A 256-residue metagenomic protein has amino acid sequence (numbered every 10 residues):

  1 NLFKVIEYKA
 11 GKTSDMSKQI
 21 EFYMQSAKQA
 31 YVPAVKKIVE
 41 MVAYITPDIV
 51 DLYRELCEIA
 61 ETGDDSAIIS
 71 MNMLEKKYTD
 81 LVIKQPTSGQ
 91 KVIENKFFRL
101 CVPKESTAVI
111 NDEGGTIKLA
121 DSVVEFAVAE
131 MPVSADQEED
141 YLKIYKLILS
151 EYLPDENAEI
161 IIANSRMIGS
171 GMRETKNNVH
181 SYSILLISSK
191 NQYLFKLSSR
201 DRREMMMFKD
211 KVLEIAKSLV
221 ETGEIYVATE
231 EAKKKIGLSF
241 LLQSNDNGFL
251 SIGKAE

Functional and structural regions predicted by a protein language model:
N1-L2, I6-G11, Q29-V32, I38 (+2 more regions): Short helix-capping/linker turns of helical repeat alpha-solenoids
L2-V5, K9, Q19, I38 (+2 more regions): Structural register within alpha-helical repeat arrays
V5, M41-V42, I59, L74-L81: TPR/TPR-like alpha-solenoid repeats
K12-F22, I45-R54: Structural signature of tandem alpha-helical TPR/SEL1-like repeats, specifically the intra-repeat loop/turn
Q25-S26, L56-I59: Canonical positions in the second alpha-helix
K104-A108, Y193-L250, E256: Surface-exposed amphipathic alpha-helical segments
N111-M207, S251, E256: Conserved polar/disulfide-associated segments of primarily extracytoplasmic proteins
